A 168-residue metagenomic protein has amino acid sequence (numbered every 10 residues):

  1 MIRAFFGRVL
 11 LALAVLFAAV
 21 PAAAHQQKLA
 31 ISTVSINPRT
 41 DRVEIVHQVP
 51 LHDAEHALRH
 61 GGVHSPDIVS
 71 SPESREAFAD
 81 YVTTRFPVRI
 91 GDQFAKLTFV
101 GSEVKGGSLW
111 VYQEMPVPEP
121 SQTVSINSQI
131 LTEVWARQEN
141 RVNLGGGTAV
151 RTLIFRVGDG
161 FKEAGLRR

Functional and structural regions predicted by a protein language model:
M1-F6: N-terminal secretory signal peptides that target proteins for export/translocation
R8-A19: Bacterial N-terminal signal peptides
A24-R168: N-terminal soluble domains immediately following signal/targeting peptides that reside in extracytoplasmic
